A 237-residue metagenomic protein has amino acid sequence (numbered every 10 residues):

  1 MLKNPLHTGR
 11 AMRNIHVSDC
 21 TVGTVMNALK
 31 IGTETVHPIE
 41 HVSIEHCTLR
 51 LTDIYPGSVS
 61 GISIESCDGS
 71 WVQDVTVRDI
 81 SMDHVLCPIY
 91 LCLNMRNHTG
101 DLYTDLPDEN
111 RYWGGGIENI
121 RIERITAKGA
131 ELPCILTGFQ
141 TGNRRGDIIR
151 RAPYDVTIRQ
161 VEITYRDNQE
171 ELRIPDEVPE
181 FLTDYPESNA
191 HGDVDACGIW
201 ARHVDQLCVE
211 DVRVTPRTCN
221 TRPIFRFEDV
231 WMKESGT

Functional and structural regions predicted by a protein language model:
M1-T237: Extracellular/periplasmic carbohydrate-active domains that bind, remodel, or depolymerize complex polysaccharides
